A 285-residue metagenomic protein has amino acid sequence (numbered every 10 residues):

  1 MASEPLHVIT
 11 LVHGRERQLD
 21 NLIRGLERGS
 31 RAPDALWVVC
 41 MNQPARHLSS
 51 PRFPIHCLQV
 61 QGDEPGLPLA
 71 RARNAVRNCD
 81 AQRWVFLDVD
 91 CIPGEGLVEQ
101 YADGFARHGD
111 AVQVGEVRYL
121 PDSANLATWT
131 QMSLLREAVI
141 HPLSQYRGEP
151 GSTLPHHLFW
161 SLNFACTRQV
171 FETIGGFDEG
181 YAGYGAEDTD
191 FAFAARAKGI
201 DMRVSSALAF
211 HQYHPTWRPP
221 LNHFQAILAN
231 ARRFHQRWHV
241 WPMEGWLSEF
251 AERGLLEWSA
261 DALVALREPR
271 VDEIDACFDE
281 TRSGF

Functional and structural regions predicted by a protein language model:
R24-D34: Short, acidic, metal-binding catalytic loop of nucleotide-sugar glycosyltransferases
G62-C79: Glycine-rich, basic loop-to-helix element that forms the pyrophosphate-binding segment of sugar-nucleotide handling
W84: Short aromatic/hydrophobic "clamp" motif used to bind/position activated sugar donors
G96-Q131: Conserved donor NDP-sugar-binding/catalytic core segment of glycosyltransferases
S133-H157: Short, flexible, basic/aromatic active-site loop/helix in glycosyltransferases
L158-F159, N163-C166, V170-G175, G180-A207: A short, conserved alpha-helix in the catalytic core of glycosyltransferases
S205-L221, F234: Active-site donor/metal-binding and catalytic loop motifs of nucleotide-sugar-dependent glycosylation enzymes
Q225-A229, E244-F285: Non-catalytic, C-terminal membrane-associated alpha-helical segments of glycosyltransferases
